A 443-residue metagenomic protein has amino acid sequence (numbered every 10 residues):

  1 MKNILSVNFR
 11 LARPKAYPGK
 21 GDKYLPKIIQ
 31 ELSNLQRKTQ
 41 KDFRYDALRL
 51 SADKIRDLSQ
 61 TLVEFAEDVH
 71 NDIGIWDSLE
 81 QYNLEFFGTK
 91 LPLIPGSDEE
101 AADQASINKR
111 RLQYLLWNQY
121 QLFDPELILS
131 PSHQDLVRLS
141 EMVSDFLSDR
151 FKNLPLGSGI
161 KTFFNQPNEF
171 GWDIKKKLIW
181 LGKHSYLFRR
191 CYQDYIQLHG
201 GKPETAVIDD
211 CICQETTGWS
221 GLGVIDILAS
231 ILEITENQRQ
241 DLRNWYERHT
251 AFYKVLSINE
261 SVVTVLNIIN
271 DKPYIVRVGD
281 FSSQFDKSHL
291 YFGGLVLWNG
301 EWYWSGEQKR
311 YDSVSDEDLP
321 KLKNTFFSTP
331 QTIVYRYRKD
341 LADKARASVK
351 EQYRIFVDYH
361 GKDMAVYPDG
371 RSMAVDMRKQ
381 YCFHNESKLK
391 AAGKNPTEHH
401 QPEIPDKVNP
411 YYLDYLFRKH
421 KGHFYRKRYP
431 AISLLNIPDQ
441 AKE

Functional and structural regions predicted by a protein language model:
M1-A251, G300-E443: Mixed-charge, low-complexity intrinsically disordered regions
T250, E260, D286: Short, well-structured alpha-helical interface segments that form or flank functional binding sites
F252, P273-I275, L290: Well-ordered beta-strand positions in beta-sheet-rich domains
V255-S257: Conserved hydrophobic positions within beta-strands
N259-E260, W298: Short acidic-glycine loop/turn motifs at beta-strand connectors
S261-V265: Short aromatic-glycine-enriched beta-strand elements
N267-R277: Short, structured beta-strand/loop micro-motifs enriched in basic residues and often containing a Trp
V278-G294: Short nucleic-acid-contacting surface segments enriched for D/E, G, S/T with interspersed K/R
